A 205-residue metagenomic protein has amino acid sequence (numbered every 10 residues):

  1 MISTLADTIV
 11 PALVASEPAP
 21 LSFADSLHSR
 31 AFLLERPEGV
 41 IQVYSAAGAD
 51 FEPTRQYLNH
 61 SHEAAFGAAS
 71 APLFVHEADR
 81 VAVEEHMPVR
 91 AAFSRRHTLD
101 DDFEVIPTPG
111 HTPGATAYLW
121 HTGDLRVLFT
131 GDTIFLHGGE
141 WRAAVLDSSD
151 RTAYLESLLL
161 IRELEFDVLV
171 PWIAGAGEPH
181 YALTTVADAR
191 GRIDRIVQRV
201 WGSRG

Functional and structural regions predicted by a protein language model:
I2-P18, S26, G39-Q42, E104 (+1 more regions): Metallo-beta-lactamase
F23-L27, A46-D102, R192-I196: Active-site HxH/HxHxD metal-binding segment of metal-dependent hydrolases
A31-E35: Short, surface-exposed beta-strand/loop micro-motifs that present aromatic residues
R36, S45-A46: Conserved beta-strand-loop surface patch within small alpha/beta domains used for substrate/adaptor or ligand engagement
P37-E38, D100: Residue-level signal for tight coil/turn positions that link beta-strands
Q56-A64, T108-P113, I173-A174: Histidine-centered catalytic micro-motifs
G67, H97, P107-G110, L119-T122: Short, conserved, surface-exposed binding loops centered on an aromatic residue
